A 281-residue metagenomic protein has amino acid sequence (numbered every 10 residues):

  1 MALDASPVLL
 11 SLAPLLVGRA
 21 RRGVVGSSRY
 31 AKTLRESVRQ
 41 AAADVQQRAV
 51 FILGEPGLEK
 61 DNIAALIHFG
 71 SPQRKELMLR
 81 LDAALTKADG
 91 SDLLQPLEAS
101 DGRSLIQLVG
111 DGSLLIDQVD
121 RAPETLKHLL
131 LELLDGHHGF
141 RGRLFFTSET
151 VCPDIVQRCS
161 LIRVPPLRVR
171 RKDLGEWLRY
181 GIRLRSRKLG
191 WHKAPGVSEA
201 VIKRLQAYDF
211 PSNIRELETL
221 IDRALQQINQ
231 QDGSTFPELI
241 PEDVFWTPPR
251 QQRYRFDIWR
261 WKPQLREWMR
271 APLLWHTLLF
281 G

Functional and structural regions predicted by a protein language model:
A2-S27, V50-G112, L134-L161, L167 (+3 more regions): AAA+ P-loop ATPase central domain
K32-A43: Pre-Walker A adenine-sensing motif
T33, L66, L129-E132: Alpha-helical transmission elements in cytosolic ATPase-linked domains
D117-V119: Walker B catalytic acidic pair
P123-T125, P153, K172: Conserved D-loop-proximal element of ABC-family nucleotide-binding domains
E124-G136: Conserved Walker B catalytic segment
L174-I182: Conserved Sensor-2/SRH helix of P-loop NTPases
